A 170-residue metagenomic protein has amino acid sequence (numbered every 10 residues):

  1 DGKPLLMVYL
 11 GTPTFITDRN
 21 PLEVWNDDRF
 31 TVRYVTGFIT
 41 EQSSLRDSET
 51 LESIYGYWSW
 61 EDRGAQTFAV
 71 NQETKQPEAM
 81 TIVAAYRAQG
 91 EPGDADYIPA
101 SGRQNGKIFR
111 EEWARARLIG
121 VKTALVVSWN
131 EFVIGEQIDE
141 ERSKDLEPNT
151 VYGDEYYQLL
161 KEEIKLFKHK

Functional and structural regions predicted by a protein language model:
D1-K170: Glycan-processing catalytic domains of CAZymes
